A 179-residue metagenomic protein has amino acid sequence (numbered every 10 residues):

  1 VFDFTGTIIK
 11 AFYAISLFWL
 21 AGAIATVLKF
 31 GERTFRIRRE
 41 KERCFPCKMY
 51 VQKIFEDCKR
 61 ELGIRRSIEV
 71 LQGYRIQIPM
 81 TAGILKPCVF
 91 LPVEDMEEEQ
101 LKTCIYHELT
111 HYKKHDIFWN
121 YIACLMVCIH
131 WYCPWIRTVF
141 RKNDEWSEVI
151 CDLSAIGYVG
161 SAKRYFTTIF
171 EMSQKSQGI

Functional and structural regions predicted by a protein language model:
V1-I179: Membrane-embedded and juxtamembrane structural elements of multi-pass membrane proteins
